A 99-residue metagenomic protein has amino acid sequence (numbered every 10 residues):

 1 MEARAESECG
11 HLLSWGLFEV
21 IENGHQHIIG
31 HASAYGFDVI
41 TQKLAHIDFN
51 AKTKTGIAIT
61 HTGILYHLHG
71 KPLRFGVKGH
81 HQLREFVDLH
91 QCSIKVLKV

Functional and structural regions predicted by a protein language model:
M1-I57, H61-V99: Cysteine-centric segments in proteins
